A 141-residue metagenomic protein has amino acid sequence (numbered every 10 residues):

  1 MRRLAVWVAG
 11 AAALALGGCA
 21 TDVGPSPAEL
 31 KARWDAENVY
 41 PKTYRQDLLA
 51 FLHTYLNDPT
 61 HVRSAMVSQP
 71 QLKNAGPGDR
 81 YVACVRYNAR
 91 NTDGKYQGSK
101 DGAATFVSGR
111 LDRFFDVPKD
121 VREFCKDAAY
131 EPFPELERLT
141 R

Functional and structural regions predicted by a protein language model:
M1-V8: Bacterial N-terminal signal peptides that target proteins for export
A11-A12: Repetitive helical segments and hydrophobic/amphipathic motifs
A15-G18: C-terminal motif of bacterial Sec signal peptides marking the signal peptidase cleavage site
A20-R141: Cystatin/cathelin-like cysteine-protease inhibitor module
